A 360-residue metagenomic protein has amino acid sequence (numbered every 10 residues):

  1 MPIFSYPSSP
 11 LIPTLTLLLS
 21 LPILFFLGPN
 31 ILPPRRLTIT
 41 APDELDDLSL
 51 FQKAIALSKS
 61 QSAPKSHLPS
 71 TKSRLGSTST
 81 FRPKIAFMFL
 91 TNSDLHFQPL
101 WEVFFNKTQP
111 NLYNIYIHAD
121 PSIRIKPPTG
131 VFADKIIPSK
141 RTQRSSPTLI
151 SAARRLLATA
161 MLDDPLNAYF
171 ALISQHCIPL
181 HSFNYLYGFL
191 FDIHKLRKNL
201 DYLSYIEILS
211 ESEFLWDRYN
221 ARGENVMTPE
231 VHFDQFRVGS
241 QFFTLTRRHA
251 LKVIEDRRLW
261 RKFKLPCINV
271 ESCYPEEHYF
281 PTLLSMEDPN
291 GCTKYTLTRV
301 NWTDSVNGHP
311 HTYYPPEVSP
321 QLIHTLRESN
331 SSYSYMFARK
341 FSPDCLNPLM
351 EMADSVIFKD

Functional and structural regions predicted by a protein language model:
M1-D360: ER/Golgi luminal nucleotide-sugar-dependent glycosyltransferases, focusing on the catalytic module
